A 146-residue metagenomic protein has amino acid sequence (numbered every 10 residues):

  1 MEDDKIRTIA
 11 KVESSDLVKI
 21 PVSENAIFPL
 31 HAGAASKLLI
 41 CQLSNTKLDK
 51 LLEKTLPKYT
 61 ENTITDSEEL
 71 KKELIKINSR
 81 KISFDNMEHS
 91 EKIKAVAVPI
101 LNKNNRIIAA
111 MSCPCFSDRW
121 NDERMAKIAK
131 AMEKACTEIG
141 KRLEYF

Functional and structural regions predicted by a protein language model:
M1-K54: Amphipathic alpha-helical effector-binding/dimerization core of metabolite-sensing transcriptional regulators
V18, L56-Y59, I64, W120: Short clusters of hydrophobic/aromatic residues that line enzyme substrate/ligand-binding pockets
K37-C41, I75, T137, K141: Generic alpha-helical structural context detector
L38, T60, C115: Short, flexible active-site loop motifs that bind/organize anionic cofactors or intermediates
D49-L52, K58, E133-F146: Cysteine/selenocysteine-centered motifs that mediate thiol-based redox chemistry or coordinate metal-sulfur cofactors
T55-L56, I128: Short intrinsically disordered coil segments
T63-A135: Extended hydrophobic
